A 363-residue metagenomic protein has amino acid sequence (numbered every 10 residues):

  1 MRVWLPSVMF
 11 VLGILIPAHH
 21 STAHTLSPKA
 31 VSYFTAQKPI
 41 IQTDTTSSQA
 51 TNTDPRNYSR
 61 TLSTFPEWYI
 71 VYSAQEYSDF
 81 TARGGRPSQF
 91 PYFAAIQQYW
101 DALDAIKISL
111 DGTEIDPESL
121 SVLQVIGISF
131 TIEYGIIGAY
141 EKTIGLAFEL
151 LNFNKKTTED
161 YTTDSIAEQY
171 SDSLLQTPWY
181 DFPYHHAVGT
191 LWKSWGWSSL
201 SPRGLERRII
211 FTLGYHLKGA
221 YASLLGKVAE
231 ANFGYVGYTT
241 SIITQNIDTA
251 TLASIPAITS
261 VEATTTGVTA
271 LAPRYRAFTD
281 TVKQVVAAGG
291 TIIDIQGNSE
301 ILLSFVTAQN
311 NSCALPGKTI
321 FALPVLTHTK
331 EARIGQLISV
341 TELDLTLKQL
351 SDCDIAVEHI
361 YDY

Functional and structural regions predicted by a protein language model:
S7-I16: Bacterial N-terminal signal peptides
S21-T25: Boundary at the C-terminal end of the N-terminal hydrophobic targeting segment
L26-S173, P178: Long, solvent-exposed N-terminal ectodomains/accessory regions that are displayed to the extracellular/lumenal milieu
D181-G237: Long amphipathic alpha-helical scaffold segments
N232-N246, G267-T269, G297-Q309: Short glycine-/aliphatic-rich beta-strand segments at the starts of folded cytosolic domains
I242-T259, D280-Q284, F305-L323: Short amphipathic alpha-helix segments
V261, G290-S299, A322-L326, D354-Y363: Conserved short beta-strand edge segments in small beta-sheet-based binding/regulatory domains
T279, D344-C353: Mixed-charge, glycine-accented linear interaction segment located at domain edges/termini
